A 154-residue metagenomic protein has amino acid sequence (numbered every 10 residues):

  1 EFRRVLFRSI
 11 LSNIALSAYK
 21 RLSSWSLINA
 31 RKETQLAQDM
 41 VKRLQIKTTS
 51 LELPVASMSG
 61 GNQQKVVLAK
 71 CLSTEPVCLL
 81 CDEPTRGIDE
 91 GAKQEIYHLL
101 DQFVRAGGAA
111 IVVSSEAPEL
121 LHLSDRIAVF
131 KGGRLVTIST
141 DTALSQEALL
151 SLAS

Functional and structural regions predicted by a protein language model:
R3-S154: Glycine-rich phosphate-binding loops of nucleotide-dependent enzymes
